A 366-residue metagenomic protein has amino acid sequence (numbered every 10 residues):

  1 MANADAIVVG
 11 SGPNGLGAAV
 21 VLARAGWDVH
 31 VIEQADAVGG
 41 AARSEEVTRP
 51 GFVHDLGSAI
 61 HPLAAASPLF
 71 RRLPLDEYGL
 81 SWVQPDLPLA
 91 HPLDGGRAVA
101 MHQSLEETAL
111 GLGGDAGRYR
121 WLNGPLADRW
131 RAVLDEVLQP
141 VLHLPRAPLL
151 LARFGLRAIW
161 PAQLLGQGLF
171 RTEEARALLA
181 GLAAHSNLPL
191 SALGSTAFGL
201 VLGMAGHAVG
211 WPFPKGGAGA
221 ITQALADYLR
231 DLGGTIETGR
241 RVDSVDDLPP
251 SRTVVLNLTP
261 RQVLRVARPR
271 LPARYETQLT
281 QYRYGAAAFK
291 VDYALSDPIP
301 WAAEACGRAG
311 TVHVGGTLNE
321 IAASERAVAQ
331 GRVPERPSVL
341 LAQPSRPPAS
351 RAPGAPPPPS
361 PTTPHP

Functional and structural regions predicted by a protein language model:
M1-A2, A23-H30, D76, A226-G239 (+3 more regions): Secondary-structure transition/capping motifs at alpha-helix termini and the adjoining loop/turn into the next element
A2-A132: N-terminal glycine-rich phosphate/pyrophosphate-binding loop and immediately adjacent elements
A6, D28-H30, G79-L80, P88-A90 (+7 more regions): Beta-sheet entry/capping signal
D94-L193: Rossmann-like flavin
R120-L142, Q262, P337-P366: Helix-rich C-terminal "cap"/substrate-channel and partner-interaction subdomain that packs against the flavin-binding
V201-D243: Helical element adjacent to the flavin cofactor pocket in flavoenzyme catalytic cores
G234, T238-A352: Mid-domain catalytic core of redox enzymes that form a hydrophobic substrate pocket/lid adjacent to a catalytic redox
